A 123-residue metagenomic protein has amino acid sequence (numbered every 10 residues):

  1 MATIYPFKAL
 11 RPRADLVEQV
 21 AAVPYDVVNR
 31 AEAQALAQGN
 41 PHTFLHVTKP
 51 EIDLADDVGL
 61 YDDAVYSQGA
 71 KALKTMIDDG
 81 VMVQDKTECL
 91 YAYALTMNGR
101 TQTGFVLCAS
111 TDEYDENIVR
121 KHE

Functional and structural regions predicted by a protein language model:
M1-H122: A cross-family signal for N-terminal binding/gating loops and helix N-caps that shape access to the active site
